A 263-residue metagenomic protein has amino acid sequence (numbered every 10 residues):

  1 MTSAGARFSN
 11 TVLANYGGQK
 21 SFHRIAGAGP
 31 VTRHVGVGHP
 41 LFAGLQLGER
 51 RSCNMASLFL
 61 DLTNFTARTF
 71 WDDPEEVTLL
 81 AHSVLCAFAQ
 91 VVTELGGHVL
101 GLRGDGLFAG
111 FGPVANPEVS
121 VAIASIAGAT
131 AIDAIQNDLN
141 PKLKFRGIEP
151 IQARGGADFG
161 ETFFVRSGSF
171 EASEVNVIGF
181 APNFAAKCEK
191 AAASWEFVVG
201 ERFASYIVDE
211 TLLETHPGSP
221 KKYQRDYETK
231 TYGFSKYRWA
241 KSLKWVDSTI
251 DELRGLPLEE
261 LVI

Functional and structural regions predicted by a protein language model:
M1-L41, S194-I263: Intrinsically disordered, glycine/charged-rich C-terminal tails and inter-domain linkers that flank nucleotidyl cyclase
G44-I123: Catalytic NTP-binding/metal-coordinating core of nucleotidyl cyclase/transferase enzymes
V84-Q90, T130-I135, F184-K190: Substrate-engagement module of ASCE P-loop NTPases
A89, T93, Q136-N140, K144 (+1 more regions): A general structural signal for alpha-helical elements within enzymatic catalytic domains
L95-S120, N140-I178: Catalytic core of nucleotidyl cyclases, primarily class III adenylyl/guanylyl cyclases
I123, A127, V177-F180: Short acidic-hydrophobic sequence patches enriched in Asp/Glu that either
S125, A129, D133-F145, L258: Acidic, metal/cofactor-coordinating or nucleic-acid-engaging core segments within structured domains
E149-T215: Active-site/pore-lining binding-face segments in mid-to-C-terminal subdomains
